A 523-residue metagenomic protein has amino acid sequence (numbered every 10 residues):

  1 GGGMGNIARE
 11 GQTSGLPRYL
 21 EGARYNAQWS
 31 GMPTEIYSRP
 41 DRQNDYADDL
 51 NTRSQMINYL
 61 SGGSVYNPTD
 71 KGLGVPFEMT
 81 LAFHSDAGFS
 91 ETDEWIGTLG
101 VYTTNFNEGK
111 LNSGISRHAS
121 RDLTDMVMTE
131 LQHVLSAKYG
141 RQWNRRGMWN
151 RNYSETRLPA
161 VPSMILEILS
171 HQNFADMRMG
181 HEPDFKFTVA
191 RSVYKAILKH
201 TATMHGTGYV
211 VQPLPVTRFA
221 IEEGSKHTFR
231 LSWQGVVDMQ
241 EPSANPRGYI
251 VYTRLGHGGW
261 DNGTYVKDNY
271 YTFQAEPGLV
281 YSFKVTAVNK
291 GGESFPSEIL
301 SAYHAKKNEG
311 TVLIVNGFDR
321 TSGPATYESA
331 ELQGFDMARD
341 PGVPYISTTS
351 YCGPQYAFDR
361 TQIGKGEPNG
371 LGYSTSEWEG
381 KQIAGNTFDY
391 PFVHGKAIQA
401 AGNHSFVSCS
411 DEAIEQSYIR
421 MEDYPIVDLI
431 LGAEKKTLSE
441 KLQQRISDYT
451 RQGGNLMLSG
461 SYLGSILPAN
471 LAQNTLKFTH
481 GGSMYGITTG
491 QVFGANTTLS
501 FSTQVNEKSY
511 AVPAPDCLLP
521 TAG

Functional and structural regions predicted by a protein language model:
G1, I299-Y424: Aromatic-Pro/Gly-enriched surface loop or interdomain linker that acts as a lid/target-recognition segment
G1-I96: Catalytic-core regions of hydrolytic enzymes
S64, M79-K110, K138-T207: Active-site-adjacent mobile loop/cap segments within catalytic or ligand-binding domains
H200-S243, G292-G310: Pro/Thr/Ser/Gly-rich low-complexity, intrinsically disordered linker/stalk tracts
R247-V251: Short beta-strand elements bearing conserved aromatic residues within extracellular beta-rich modules
D261-D268: Short beta-strand segments within Ig-like beta-sandwich modules, predominantly Fibronectin type-III
T272-G292: Beta-strand-rich modules
R420, L429-A522: A glycine-rich, often tryptophan-bearing local segment used as a flexible ligand/cofactor-contacting loop or short
